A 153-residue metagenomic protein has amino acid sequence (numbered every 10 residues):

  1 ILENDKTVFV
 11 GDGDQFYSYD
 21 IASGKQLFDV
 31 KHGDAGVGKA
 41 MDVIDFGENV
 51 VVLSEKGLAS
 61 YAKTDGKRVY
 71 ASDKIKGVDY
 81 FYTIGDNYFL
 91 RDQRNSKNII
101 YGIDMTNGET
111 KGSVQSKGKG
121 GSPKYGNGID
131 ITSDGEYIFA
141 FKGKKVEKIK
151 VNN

Functional and structural regions predicted by a protein language model:
I1-N4, A35-G47, K74-D86, K119-G135: Repeated scaffold domains used in trafficking and secretory/extracellular systems, primarily beta-propellers
L2, K6-G11, E48-L53, D86-R94 (+2 more regions): Short beta-strand elements that form the blades of beta-propeller/WD-repeat-like and other beta-sheet-rich scaffold
Q15-F16, Q93-K97, K145-E147: Short glycine/acidic-enriched loop and turn motifs that connect beta-strands
Y17, A59-S60, Y101, E147: WD40 beta-propeller blade core
D20, A62, D104, K150-N152: Structural recognition of the beta-propeller blade-terminating site
K25-D34, K67-K74, E109-P123, K150-N153: Aromatic (tryptophan-biased) beta-strands that constitute blades/sheets of beta-rich domains
K97-K145: C-terminal closing repeat unit and adjoining cap/tail of repeat-based domains
